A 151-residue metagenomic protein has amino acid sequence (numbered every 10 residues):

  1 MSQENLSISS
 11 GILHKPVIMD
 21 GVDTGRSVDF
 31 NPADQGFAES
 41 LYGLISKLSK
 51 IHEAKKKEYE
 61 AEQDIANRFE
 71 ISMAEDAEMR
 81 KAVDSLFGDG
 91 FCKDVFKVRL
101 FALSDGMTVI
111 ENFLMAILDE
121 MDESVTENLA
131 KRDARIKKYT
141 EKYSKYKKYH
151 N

Functional and structural regions predicted by a protein language model:
S2-I65: Short N-terminal mixed-charge amphipathic segments
Q3-N5, R68, M107, D133: Low-complexity, intrinsically disordered short peptide segments enriched in small/polar/basic residues
A38-L41, M73-D76, M107: Amphipathic, non-membrane alpha-helical segments in soluble helical-bundle scaffolds
Y59-E70, F96-V98: Short, surface-exposed loop/turn segments at secondary-structure junctions
N67-A74, F101, D105: Short coil/turn segments at secondary-structure boundaries
S72-F87: Charged, long alpha-helical segments
S85, D89-N151: C-terminal charged interaction modules
